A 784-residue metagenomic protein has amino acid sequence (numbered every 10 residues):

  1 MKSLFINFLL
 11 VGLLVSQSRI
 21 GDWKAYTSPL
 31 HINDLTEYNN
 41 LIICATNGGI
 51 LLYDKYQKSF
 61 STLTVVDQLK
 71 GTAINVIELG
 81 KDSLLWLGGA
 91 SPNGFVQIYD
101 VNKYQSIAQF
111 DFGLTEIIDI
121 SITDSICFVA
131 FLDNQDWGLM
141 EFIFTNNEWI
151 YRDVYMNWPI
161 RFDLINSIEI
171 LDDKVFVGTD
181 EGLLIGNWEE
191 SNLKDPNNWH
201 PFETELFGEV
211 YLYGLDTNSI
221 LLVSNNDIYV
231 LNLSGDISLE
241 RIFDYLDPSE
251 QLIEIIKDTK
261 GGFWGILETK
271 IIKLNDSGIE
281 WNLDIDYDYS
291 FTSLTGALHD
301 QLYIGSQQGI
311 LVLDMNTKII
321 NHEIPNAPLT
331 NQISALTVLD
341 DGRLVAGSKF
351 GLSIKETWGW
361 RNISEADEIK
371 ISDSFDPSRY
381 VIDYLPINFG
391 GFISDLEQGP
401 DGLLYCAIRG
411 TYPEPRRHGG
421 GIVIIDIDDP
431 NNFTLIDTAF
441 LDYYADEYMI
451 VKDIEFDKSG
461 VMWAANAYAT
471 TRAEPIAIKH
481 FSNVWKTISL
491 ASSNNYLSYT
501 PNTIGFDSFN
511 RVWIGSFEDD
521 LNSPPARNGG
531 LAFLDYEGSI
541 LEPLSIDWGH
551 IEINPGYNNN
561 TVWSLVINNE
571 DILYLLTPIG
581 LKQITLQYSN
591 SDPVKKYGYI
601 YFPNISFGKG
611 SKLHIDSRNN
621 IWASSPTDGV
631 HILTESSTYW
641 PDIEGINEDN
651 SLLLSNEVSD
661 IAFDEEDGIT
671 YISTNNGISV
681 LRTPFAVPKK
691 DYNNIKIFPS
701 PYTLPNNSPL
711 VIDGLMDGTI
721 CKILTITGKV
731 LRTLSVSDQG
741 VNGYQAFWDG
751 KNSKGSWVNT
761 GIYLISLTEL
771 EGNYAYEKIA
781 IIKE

Functional and structural regions predicted by a protein language model:
S18-Y38, T64-G80, Q109-I122, V154-E169 (+11 more regions): Short coil-to-beta transitions that initiate beta-strands within beta-rich domains
L41-C44, L85-G88, C127-A130, K174-V177 (+10 more regions): Conserved beta-propeller blade signature
G49-L51, P92-G94, D133-W137, G182-L184 (+10 more regions): Short glycine/acidic-enriched loop and turn motifs that connect beta-strands
L69, L731-V758, L770-G772: Glycine-centered tight-turn motifs at strand-turn-strand junctions
E657-P688: Blade-level signature of beta-propeller repeat domains, shared across WD40, Kelch, NHL, RCC1 and BNR/Asp-box propellers
S679-N707, V730-L731, I782-K783: Residue-level detector of functionally pivotal "anchor" positions at catalytic/ligand-binding pockets or at interdomain
K690-I723, V736-S737, Q745, N773: Glycine-centered coil/turn sites that cap beta-strands in beta-rich domains
I762-E784: C-terminal tail/sorting-segment detector
